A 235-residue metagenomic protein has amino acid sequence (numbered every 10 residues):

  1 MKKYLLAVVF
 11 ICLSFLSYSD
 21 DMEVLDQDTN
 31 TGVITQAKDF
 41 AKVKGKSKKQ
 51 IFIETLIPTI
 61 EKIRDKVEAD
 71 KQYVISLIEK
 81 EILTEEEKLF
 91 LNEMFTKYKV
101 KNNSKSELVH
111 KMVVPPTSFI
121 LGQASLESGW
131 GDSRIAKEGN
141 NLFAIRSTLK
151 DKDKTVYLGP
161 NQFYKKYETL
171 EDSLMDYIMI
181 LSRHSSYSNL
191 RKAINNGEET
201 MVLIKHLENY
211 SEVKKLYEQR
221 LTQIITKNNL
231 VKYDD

Functional and structural regions predicted by a protein language model:
K2-V8: Sec-dependent signal peptide recognition, specifically the positively charged N-region followed immediately by
F10-I11, D235: Short, linear, compositionally biased motifs with a strong N-terminal bias
S17-G122, L126-D235: Catalytic cores of secreted/periplasmic lytic hydrolases that degrade extracellular macromolecules
